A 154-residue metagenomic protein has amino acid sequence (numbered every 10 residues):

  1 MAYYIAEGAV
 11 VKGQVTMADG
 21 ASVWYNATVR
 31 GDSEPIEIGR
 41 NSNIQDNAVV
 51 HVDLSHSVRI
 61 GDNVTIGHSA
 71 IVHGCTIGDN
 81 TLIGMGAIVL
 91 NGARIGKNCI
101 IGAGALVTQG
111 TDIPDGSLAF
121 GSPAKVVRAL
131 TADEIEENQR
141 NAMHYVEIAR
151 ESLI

Functional and structural regions predicted by a protein language model:
M1, D32-R40, D46-A48, V52-D53 (+2 more regions): Glycine-rich hexapeptide-repeat left-handed beta-helix
M1-N26: N-terminal segments that cap or nucleate solenoid repeat domains
A6-E7, N43-Q45: A generic structural signal for ordered secondary structure
G20, R40-N41: Conserved long hydrophobic alpha-helices within structured protein cores
